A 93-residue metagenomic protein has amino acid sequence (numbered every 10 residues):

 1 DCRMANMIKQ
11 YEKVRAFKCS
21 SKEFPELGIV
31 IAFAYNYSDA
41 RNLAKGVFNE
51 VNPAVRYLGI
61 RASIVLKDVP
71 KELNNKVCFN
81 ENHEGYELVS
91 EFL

Functional and structural regions predicted by a protein language model:
A5-L27: Short aromatic-glycine-(Arg/Gly/Cys) micro-motifs in beta-strand/loop hairpins
Q10, N36-Y37: Compositionally biased, intrinsically disordered low-complexity regions
A16-C19, A32, A44: Small side chains
E26-Y35: A short, exposed loop/beta-hairpin motif centered on an aromatic-Gly-Thr core
D39-L43: Short amphipathic alpha-helices within nucleic acid-binding modules
G46-L93: Short, mixed-charge low-complexity intrinsically disordered segments
